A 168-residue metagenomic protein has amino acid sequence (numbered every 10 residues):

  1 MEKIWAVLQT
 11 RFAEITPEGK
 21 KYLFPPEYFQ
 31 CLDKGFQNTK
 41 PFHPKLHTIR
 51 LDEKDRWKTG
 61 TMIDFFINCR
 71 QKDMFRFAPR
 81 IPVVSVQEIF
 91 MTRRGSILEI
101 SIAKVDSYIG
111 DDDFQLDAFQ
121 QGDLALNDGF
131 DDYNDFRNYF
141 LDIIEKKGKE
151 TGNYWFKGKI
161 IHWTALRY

Functional and structural regions predicted by a protein language model:
M1-Y168: Glycine-rich, low-complexity intrinsically disordered segments
